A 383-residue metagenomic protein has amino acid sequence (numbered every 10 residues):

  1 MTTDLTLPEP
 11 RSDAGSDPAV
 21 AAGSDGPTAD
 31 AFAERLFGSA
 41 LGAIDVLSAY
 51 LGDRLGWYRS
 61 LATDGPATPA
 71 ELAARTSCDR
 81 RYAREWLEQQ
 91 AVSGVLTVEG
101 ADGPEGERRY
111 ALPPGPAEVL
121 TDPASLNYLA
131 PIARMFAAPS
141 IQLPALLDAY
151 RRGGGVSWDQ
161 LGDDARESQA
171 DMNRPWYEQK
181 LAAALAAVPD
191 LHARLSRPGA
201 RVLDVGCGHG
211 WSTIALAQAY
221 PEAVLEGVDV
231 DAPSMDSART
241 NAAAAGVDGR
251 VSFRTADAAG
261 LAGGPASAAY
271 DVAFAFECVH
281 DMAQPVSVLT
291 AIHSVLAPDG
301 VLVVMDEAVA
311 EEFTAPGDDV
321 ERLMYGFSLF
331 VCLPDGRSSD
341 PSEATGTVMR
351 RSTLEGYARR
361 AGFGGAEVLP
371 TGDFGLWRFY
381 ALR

Functional and structural regions predicted by a protein language model:
T3-T63: Short, amphipathic alpha-helical interface elements at domain boundaries that mediate macromolecular binding
R35-G52, S60, R84, E88-A200: Conserved Class I S-adenosyl-L-methionine-dependent methyltransferase catalytic core
P66-A74: Short acidic, hydrophobic short linear motifs in intrinsically disordered regions
I141-S287: Conserved adenosyl
V286-P298: A short glycine-rich, Lys/Arg-flanked "PGG" loop and its adjoining helix->strand segment in the class I
M305-A361, E367: C-terminal alpha-helical "lid/dimerization" subdomain adjacent to the S-adenosyl-L-methionine
A361-R383: Core SAM-dependent methyltransferase catalytic element
